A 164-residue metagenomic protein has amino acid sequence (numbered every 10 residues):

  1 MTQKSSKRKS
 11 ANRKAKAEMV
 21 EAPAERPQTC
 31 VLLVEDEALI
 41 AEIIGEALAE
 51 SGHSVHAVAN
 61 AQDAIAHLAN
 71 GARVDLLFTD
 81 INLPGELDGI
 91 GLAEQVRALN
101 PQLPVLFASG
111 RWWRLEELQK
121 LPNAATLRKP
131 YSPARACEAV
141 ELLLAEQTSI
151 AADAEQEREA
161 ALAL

Functional and structural regions predicted by a protein language model:
M1-L32, A38, S51, R97 (+2 more regions): Non-catalytic signal-transmission and effector/linker regions of two-component phosphorelay proteins
E42-E50: Charged docking surfaces used in two-component/phosphorelay signaling
G45, A57-L76, I81, E138: Acidic, metal-coordinating helix/loop segments flanking the phosphotransfer/catalytic sites of two-component signaling
N60, L87-L92: Acidic catalytic/metal-coordinating carboxylates
A69-A72, G85, Q95-L103, L115 (+1 more regions): Conserved phosphotransfer cores of two-component systems
L106-A108: Hydrophobic/aromatic residues positioned on beta-strands within the core alpha/beta folds
A124-T126: Conserved phosphoryl-transfer motifs of two-component systems
K129: A Lys-centered signature of the CheY-like receiver
